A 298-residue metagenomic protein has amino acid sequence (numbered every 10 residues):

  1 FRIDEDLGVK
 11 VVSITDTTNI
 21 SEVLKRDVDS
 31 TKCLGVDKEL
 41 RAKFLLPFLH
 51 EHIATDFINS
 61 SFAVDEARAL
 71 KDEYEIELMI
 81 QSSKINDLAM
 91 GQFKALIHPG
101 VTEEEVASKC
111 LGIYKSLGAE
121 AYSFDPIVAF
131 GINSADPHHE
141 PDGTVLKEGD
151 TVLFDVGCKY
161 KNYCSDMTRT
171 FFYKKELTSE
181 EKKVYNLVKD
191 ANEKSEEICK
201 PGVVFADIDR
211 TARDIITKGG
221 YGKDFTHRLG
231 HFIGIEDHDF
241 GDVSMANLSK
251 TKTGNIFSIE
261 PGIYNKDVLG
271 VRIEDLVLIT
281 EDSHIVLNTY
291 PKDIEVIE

Functional and structural regions predicted by a protein language model:
F1-E298: Active-site neighborhoods and metal-handling regions in enzymes and metal-associated proteins
